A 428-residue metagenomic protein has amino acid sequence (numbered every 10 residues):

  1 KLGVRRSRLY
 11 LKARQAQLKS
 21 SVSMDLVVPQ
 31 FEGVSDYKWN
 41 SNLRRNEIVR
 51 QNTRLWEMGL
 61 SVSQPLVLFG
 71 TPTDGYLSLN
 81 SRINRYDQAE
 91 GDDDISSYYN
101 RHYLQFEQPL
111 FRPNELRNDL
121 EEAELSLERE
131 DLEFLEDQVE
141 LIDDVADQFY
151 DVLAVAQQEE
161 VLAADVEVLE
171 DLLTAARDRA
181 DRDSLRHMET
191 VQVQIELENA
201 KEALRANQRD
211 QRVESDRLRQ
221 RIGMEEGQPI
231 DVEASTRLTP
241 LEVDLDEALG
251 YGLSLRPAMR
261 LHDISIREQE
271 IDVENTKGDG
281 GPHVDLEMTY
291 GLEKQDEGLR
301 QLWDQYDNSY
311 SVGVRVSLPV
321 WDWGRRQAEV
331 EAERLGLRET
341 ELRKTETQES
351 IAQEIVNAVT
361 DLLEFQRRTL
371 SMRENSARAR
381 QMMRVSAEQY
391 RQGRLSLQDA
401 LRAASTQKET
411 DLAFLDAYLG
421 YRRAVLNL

Functional and structural regions predicted by a protein language model:
K1-E57, F106-F111, E115-N118, E122-E124 (+9 more regions): Bacterial Sec-pathway N-terminal export signals of envelope proteins
L2, R6, Q15-A16, V67-S97 (+11 more regions): Sec/SRP-type N-terminal targeting helices
R8, Q15-L18, V22, Q138 (+20 more regions): Coiled-coil heptad-register positions
L26-L104, V232-D244, E274, E287-L318 (+1 more regions): Small/polar, glycine/serine/threonine/aspartate-rich low-complexity segments that form flexible
E122-Y251, D361, F365, T406-K408 (+2 more regions): Periplasmic alpha-helical coiled-coil/stalk elements that build and connect Gram-negative outer-membrane
M382, S386-R422: C-terminal structured "cap/appendage" subdomains that terminate the fold
